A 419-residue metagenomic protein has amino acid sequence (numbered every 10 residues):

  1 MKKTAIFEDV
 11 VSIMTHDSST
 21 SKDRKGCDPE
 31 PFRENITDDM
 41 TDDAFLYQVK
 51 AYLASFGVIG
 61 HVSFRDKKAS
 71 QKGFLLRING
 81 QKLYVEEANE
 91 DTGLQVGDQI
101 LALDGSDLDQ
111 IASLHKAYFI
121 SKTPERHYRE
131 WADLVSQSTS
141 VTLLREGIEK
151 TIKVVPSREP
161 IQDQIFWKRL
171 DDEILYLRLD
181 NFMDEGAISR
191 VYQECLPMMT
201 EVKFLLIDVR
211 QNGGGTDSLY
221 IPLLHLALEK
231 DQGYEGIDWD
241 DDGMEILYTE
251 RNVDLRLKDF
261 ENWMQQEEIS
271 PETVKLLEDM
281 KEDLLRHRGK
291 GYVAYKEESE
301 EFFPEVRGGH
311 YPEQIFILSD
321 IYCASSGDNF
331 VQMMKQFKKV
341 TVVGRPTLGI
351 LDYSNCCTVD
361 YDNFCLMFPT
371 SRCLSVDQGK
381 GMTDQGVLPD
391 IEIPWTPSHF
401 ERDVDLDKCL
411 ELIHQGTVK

Functional and structural regions predicted by a protein language model:
M1-L205, V209-G215, I221-P222, L228-D240 (+5 more regions): Flexible, low-complexity junctional segments that flank or bridge functional domains
N181-G186, V293-Y295, S319-D320: Short, flexible loop segments at the rims of nucleotide/cofactor-binding pockets, characterized by
K203-E297, K335: Glycine- and acidic-residue-enriched helix-capping/beta->alpha junction motif
V253-N262, D362-R372: A polyampholytic, Gly/Pro-enriched intrinsically disordered region
M264-D279, R372-E392: Extended, charge-rich low-complexity interaction segments
P304-L318: Short, conserved helix/loop micro-motifs enriched in His/Cys and acidic residues
P312-Q314, F337, S354, Y361-S371 (+1 more regions): Active-site lining segments that contact anionic ligands and/or coordinate catalytic metals
Q314-Q336, T341-G349: Extended C-terminal subregions enriched in glycine
